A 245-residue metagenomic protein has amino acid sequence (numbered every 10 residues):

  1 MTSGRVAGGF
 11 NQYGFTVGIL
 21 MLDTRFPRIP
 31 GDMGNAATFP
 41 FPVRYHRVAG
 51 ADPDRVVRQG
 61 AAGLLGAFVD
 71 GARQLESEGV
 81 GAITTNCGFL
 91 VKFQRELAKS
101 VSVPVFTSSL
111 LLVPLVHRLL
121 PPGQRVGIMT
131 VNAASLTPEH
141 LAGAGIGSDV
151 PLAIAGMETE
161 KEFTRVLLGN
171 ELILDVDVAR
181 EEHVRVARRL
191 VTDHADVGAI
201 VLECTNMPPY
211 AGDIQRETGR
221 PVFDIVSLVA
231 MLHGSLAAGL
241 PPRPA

Functional and structural regions predicted by a protein language model:
M1-G66, N132-L174: N-terminal glycine-rich anion-binding loop in soluble enzyme alpha/beta folds
T2-N11, F15-L20, F41-A82, N86 (+6 more regions): Metallocofactor- and cofactor-centric catalytic cores in central/energy metabolism, strongly enriched
A82-Q94, F106-L112, V131-S135, E203-P209 (+1 more regions): Gly/Ser/Thr-rich loops at beta-strand to alpha-helix junctions that form or flank small-molecule/cofactor-binding
N86, D175, A179, A199-E203: Glycine- and other small-residue-rich loops at beta-strand/loop junctions that grip anionic moieties
E96-L120, Q215-H233: Short, acidic/small-residue loops that bind anionic groups at enzyme active sites
S109-H140: Hydrophobic, well-structured mid-protein blocks that either form specific transmembrane helices
A179-D196, P209: A short, acidic, amphipathic alpha-helical segment used as a generic capping/interface helix at domain edges
E203, M207-P209, F223-A245: C-terminal functional extensions of proteins
